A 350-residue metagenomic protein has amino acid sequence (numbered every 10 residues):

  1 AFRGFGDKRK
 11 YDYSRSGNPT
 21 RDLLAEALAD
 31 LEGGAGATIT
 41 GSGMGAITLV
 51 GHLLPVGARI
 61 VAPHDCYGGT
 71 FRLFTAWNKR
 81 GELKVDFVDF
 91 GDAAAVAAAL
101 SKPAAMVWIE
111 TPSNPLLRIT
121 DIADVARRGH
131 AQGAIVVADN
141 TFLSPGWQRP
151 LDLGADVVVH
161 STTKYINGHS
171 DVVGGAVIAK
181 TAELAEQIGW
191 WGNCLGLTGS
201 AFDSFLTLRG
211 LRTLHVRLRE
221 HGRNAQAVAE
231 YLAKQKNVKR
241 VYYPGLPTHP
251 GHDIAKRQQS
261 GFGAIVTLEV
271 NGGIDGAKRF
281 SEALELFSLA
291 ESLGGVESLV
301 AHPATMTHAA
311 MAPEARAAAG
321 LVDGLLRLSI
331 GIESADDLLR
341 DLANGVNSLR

Functional and structural regions predicted by a protein language model:
A1-T48, L53, G69-A76: Conserved N-terminal alpha-helix of the aminotransferase class I/II PLP-enzyme fold
P19, R240, G294, V300-P303: Positively charged, small/polar-rich N-terminal and surface patches that mediate targeting and assembly and bind
G36-N237, Y242, D253: Conserved PLP-enzyme active-site core in the AAT-like
G68, E282, S298-R350: PLP-dependent enzyme catalytic core of the Aspartate aminotransferase-like
P112, T141-L143, L246, N271 (+1 more regions): Active-site beta-loop-alpha junctions enriched in small/polar residues
L195-G196, L284-G294, G345-R350: A common structural junction motif
T207-V216, G263-N271, L326-G331: Short, well-ordered beta-strand elements within core beta-sheets of diverse protein domains
Q226-G294, M311-A317: Conserved small-domain helix->loop->beta segment predominantly found in fold-type I
